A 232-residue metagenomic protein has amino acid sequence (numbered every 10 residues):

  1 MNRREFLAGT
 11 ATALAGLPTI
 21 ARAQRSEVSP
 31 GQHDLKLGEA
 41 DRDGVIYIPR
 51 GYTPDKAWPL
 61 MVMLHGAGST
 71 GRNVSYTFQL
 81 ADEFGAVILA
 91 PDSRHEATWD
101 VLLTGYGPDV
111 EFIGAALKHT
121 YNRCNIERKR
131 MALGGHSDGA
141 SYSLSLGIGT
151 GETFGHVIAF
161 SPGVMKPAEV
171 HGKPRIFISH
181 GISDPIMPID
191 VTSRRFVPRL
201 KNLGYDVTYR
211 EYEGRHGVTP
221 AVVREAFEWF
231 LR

Functional and structural regions predicted by a protein language model:
N2-P59, G105-P108, D138, R194-P198 (+3 more regions): A domain-start/cap signature at the N-terminus of enzymes
P30, L37-R50, D55-C124: Serine-hydrolase catalytic machinery in alpha/beta-hydrolase-like enzymes
G66-T70, R94-A97, S137-A140, G163-K166 (+2 more regions): Solvent-exposed loop/turn segments at secondary-structure junctions within structured extracellular/periplasmic domains
N73, T77, D109-A116, Y142 (+3 more regions): Stable alpha-helical elements in mature extracytoplasmic
R130-G172: Primarily recognizes the serine-hydrolase "nucleophile elbow" in alpha/beta-hydrolase and SGNH/GDSL folds
P174-H180: Catalytic His-Asp charge-relay segment
S179, P185-R232: C-terminal catalytic histidine-bearing segment of alpha/beta-hydrolase fold enzymes
